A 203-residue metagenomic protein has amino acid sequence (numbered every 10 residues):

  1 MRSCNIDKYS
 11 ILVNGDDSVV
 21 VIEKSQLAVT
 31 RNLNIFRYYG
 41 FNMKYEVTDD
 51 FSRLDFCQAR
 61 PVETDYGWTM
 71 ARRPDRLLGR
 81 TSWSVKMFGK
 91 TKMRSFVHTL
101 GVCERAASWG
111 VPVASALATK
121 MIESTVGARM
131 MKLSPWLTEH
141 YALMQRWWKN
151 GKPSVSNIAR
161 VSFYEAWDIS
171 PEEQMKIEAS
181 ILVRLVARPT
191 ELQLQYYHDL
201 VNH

Functional and structural regions predicted by a protein language model:
M1-S3: Conserved pre-motif C helix in the palm subdomain of viral-like polymerases
N5-S10, Y38-N42: Short small/polar-residue motifs
I6-E23, Q58: Catalytic palm active-site di-aspartate
S10-L12, L27, T81-S84: Short, glycine/acidic-rich beta->alpha junctions
E23-G79, V113: Polymerase palm active-site segment centered on the conserved acidic dipeptide of motif C
T69-T99: Extended, charge-rich low-complexity interaction segments
K92-H203: C-terminal, non-catalytic extensions of nucleic-acid polymerases
